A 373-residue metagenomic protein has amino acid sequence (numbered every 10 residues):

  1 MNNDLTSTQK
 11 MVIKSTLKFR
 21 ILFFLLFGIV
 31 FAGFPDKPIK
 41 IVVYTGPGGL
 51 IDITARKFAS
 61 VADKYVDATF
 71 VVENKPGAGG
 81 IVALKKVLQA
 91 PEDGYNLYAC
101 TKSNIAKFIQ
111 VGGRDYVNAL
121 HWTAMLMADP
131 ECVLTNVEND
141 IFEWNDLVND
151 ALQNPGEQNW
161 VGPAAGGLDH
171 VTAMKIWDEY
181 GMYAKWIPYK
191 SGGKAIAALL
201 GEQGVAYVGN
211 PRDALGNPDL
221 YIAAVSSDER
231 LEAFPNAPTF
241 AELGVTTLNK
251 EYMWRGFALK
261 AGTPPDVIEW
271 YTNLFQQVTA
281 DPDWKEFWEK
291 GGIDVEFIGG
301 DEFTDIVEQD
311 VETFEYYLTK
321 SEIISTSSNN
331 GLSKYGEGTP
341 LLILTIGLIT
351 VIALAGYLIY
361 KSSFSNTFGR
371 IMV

Functional and structural regions predicted by a protein language model:
M1-T16: N-terminal secretory signal peptides that target proteins for export/translocation
F24-A32: Hydrophobic h-region of N-terminal signal peptides that target proteins for export in Gram-negative bacteria
G33-A119, E157, D169, Y180-A206 (+3 more regions): N-terminal (or domain-start) structured segment
D36-P38, A184, D266-V351, L358: An extracytoplasmic/periplasmic, membrane-proximal ligand-sensing/linker region
G46-G48, K102, N136-I141, G162-G167 (+4 more regions): Short coil/turn segments
Q89-N96, I109-K194, F240, W254-F287: Hinge/capping helix and adjacent helix->loop/strand transition within the periplasmic-binding protein
D93, F108-H121, M182-Y183, L215-D228 (+2 more regions): Ligand-binding "clamshell"
F364-V373: Cytoplasmic C-terminal tails of single-pass
